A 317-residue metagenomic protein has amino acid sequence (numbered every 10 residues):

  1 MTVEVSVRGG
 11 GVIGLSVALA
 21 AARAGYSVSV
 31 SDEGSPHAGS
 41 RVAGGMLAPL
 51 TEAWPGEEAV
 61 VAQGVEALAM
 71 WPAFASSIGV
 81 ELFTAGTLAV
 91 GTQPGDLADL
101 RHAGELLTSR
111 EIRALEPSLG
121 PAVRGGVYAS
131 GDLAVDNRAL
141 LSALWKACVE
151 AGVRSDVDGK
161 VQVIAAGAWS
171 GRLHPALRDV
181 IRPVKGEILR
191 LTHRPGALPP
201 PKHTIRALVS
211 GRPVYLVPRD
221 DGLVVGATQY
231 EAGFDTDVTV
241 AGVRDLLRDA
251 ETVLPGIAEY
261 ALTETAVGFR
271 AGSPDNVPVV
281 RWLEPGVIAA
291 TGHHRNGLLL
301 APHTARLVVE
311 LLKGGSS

Functional and structural regions predicted by a protein language model:
E4-S29: N-terminal Rossmann-like FAD-binding beta1-loop-alpha1 element of flavoenzymes
R8, G159-W169, A305: Short hydrophobic core segments
L19-R23, M46, V80-L82, A168-P285: Active-site substrate-recognition segment that forms the wall of the catalytic cavity or substrate channel
A22-V42: Glycine-rich FAD pyrophosphate-binding loop
M46-L115: Dinucleotide-binding Rossmann-like beta1-alpha1 core, especially the glycine-rich loop that anchors the ADP
P55, A59-E66, V90-G95, V127-A143 (+1 more regions): Short beta-strand to alpha-helix junction loop
V127-V161, A165: Helical element adjacent to the flavin cofactor pocket in flavoenzyme catalytic cores
Y260-S317: C-terminal catalytic lobe of FAD-dependent flavoproteins
